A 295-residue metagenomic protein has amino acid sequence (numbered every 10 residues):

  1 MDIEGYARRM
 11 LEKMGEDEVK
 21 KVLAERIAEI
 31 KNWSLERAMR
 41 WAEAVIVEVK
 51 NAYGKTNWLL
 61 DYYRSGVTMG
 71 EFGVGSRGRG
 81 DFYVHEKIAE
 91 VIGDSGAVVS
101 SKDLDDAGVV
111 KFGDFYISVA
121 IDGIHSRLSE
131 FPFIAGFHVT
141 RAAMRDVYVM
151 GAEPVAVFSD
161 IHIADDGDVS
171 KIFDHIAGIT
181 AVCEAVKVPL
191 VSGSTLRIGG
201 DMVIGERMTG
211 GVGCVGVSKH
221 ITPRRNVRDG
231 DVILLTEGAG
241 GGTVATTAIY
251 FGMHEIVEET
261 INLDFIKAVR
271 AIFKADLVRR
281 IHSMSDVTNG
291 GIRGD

Functional and structural regions predicted by a protein language model:
M1-D295: Helix-biased detector of long, well-ordered alpha-helical tracts
